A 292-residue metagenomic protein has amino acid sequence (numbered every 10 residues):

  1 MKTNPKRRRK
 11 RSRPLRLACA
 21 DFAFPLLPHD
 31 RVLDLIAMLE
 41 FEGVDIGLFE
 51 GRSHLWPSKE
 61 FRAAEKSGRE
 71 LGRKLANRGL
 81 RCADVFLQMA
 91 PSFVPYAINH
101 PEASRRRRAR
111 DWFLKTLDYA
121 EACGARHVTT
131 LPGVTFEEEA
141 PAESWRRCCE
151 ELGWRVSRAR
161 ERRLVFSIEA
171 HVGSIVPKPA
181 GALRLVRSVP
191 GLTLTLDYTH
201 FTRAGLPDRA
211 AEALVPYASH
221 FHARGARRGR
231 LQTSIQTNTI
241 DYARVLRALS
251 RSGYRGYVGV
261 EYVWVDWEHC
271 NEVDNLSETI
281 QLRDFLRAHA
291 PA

Functional and structural regions predicted by a protein language model:
K2-A18, P25-E42, E70, A76 (+5 more regions): Histidine-acidic metal/acid-base catalytic patches
C19-A23, I46-L48, D84-M89, T130-P132 (+4 more regions): A cross-domain feature marking catalytic cores of carbohydrate-active enzymes and several ubiquitous metabolic/repair
R31, A76-N77, R81, S92-T193 (+2 more regions): Active-site acidic/histidine proton-transfer and metal-coordination neighborhood in alpha/beta enzyme cores
I36, Q88-F93: Short, flexible, mixed-charge acidic loops at enzyme active sites
G47-G72, P132-F136: Glycine-rich, proline-tolerant flexible connector loops at the mouths of alpha/beta enzymes
R52-P57, S92-I98, F136-P141, G229-T233 (+1 more regions): A short acidic, helix-capping loop that chelates divalent metal ions and anchors anionic groups
E60-S67, E102-A109, P141-S144, C148 (+4 more regions): Residue-level preference for long, well-ordered alpha-helices that form the structural scaffold of enzyme catalytic
A64-Q88: Short hydrophobic interaction/assembly module
